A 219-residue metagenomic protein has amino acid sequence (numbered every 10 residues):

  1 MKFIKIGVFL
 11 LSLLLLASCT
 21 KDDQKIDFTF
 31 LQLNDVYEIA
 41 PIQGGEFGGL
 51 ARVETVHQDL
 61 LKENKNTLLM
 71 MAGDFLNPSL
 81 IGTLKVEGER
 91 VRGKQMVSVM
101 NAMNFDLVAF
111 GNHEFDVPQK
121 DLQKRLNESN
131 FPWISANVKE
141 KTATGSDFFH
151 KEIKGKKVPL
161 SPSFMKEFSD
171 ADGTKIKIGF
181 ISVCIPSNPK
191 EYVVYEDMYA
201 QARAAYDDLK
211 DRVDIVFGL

Functional and structural regions predicted by a protein language model:
M1-G7: Bacterial N-terminal signal peptides that target proteins for export
G7-L15: Bacterial N-terminal signal peptides
T20-L219: Acidic, metal/ion-coordinating pockets
